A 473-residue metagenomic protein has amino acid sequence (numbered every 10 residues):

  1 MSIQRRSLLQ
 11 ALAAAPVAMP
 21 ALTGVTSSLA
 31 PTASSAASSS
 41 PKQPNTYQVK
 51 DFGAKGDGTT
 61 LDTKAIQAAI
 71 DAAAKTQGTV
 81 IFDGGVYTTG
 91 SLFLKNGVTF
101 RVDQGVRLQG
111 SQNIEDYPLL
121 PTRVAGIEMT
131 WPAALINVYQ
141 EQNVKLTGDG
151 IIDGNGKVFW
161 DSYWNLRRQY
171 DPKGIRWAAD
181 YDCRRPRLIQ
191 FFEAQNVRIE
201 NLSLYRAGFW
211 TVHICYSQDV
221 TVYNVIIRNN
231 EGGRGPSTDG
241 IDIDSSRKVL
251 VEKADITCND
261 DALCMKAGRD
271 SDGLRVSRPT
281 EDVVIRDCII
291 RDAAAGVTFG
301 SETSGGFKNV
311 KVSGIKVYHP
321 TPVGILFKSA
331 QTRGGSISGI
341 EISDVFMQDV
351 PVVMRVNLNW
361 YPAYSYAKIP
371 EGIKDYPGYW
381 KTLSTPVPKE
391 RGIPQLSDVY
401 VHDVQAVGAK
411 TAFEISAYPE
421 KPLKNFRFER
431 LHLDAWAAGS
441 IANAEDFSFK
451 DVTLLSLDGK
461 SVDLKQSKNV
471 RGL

Functional and structural regions predicted by a protein language model:
S2-L473: Extracellular/periplasmic carbohydrate-active domains that bind, remodel, or depolymerize complex polysaccharides
